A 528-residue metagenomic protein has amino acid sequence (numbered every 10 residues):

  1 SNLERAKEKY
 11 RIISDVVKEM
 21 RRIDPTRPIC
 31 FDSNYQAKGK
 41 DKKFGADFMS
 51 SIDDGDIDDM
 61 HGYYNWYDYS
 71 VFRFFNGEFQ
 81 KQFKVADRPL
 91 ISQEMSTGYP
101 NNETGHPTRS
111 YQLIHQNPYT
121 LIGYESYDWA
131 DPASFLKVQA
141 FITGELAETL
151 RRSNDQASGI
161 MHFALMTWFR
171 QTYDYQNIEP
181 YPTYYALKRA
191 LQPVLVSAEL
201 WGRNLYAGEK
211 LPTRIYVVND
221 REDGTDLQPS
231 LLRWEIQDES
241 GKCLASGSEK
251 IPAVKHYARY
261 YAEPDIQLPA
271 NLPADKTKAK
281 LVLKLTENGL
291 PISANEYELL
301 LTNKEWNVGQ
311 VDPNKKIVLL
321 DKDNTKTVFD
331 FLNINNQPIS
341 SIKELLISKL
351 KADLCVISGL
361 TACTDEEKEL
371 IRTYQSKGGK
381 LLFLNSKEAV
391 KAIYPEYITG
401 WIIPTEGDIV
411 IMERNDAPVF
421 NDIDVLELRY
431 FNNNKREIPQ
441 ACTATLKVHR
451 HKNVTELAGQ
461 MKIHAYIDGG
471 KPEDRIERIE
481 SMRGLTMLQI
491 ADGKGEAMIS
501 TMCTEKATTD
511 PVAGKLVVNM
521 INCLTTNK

Functional and structural regions predicted by a protein language model:
S1-I178: Substrate-binding/catalytic cleft of secreted carbohydrate-active enzymes, primarily glycoside hydrolases
K40-Y64, L345-D365, L382: Short, well-ordered secondary-structure micro-motifs within conserved domains or adaptor modules
R170-T183, A207-L211, Y216, L232 (+7 more regions): Extracellular ligand-binding/catalytic regions of CAZymes and related secreted enzymes and adhesion modules
Y181-L195: Proline/serine/threonine-rich low-complexity linkers at boundaries of modular beta-sandwich domains
L200-L205: Short beta-strand segments of immunoglobulin-like
K210-A253, R259-D265, P269, D275-E287 (+1 more regions): Beta-strand-rich binding/interaction modules
K276-K280, L290-S358, N385-E388, A392 (+6 more regions): Aromatic-Pro/Gly-enriched surface loop or interdomain linker that acts as a lid/target-recognition segment
L360-A441: A glycine-rich, often tryptophan-bearing local segment used as a flexible ligand/cofactor-contacting loop or short
